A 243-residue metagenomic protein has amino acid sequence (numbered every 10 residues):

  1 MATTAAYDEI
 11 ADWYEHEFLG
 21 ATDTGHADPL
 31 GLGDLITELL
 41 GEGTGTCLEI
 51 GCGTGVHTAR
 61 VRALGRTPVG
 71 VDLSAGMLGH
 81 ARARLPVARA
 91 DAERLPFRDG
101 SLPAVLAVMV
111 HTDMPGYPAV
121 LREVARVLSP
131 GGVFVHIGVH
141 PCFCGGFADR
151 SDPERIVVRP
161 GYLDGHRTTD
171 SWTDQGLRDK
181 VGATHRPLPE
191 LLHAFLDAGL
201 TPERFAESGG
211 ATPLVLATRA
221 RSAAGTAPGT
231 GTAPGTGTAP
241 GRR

Functional and structural regions predicted by a protein language model:
M1-G43, V56-R60, M77-H80, W172 (+1 more regions): Conserved class I S-adenosyl-L-methionine
L48-R94: Class I SAM-dependent methyltransferase SAM/SAH-binding core
E93-V105: A short acidic, Gly/Pro-enriched loop at the edge of an enzyme's catalytic core that lines a small-molecule cofactor
P103-P118: A short SAM/SAH-binding and catalytic strip from SAM-dependent methyltransferases
P118-P130: A short glycine-rich, Lys/Arg-flanked "PGG" loop and its adjoining helix->strand segment in the class I
V133-S171: Conserved class I S-adenosyl-L-methionine
V181-G199, F205: Short alpha-helix
A198-L200, G210-A227, P240-R243: Core SAM-dependent methyltransferase catalytic element
